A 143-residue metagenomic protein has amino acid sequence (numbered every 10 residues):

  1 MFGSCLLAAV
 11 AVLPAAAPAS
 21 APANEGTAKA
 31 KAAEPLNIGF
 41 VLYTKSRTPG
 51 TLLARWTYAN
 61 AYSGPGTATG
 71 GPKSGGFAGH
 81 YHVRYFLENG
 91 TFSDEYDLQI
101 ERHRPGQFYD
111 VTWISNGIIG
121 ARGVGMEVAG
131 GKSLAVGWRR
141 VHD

Functional and structural regions predicted by a protein language model:
G3-P14: Bacterial N-terminal signal peptides
A19-D143: Central antiparallel beta-sheet cores of small beta-barrel/beta-sandwich binding domains
